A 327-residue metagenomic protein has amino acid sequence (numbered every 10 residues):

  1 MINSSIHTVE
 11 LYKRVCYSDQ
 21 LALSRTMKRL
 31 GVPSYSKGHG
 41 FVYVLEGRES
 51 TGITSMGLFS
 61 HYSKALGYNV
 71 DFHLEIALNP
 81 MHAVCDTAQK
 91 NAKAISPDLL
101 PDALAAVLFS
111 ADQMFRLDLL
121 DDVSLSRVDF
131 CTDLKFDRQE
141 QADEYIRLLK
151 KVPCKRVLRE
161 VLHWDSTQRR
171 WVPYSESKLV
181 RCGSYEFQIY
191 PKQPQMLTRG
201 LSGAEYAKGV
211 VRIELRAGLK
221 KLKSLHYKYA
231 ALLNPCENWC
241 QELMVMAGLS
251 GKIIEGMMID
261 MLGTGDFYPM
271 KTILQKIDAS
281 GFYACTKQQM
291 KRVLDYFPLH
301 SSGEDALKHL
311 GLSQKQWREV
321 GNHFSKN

Functional and structural regions predicted by a protein language model:
M1-Q289, F324-K326: Structured, helix-rich domain cores that form ligand/interaction pockets
S202, K208, H300-N327: Basic, alpha-helical nucleic-acid-binding regions used in initiation and control of genome expression
S280, V293-E304: Short loop/turn hinge sites at secondary-structure boundaries
A284-Y296, K308, W317: Helix-turn-helix DNA-binding segment
